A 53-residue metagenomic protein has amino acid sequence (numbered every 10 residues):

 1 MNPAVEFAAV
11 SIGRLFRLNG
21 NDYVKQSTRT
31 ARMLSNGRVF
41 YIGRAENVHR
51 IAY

Functional and structural regions predicted by a protein language model:
M1-S11: Mixed-charge, Lys/Arg-rich low-complexity intrinsically disordered regions
R17-A45: Basic/aromatic-rich interaction segments and small domains that mediate binding to polyanionic partners
E46-Y53: Glycine- and charge-enriched low-complexity intrinsically disordered segments
